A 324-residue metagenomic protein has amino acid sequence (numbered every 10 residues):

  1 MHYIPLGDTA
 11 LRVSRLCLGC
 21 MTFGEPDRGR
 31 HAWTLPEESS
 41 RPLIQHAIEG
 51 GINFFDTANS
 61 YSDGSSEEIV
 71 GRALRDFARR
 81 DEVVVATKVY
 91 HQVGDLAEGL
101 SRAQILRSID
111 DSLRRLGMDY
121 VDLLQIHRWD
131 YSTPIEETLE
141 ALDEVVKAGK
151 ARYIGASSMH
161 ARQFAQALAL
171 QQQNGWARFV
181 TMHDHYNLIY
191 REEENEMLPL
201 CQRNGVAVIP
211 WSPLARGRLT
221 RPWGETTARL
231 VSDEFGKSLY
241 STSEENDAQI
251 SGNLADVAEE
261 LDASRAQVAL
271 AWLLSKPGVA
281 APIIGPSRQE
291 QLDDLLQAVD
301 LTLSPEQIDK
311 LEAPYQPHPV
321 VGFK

Functional and structural regions predicted by a protein language model:
M1-V83: N-terminal binding-site loop/beta-alpha segment at the start of enzyme catalytic domains that lines or forms
S14-R15, R80-V83, T87, D119-L123 (+4 more regions): Short acidic capping loops at alpha-helix termini that bridge into adjacent secondary structure
M21-F23, A58-S60, K88-Q92, I126-W129 (+3 more regions): Active-site beta-loop-alpha junctions enriched in small/polar residues
G24-E38, Q92-A103, S132: Active-site mouth loops of central-metabolism enzymes
W33-A47, L100-L116, F164-A169: Short, acidic/polar
A73-D81, R114-G117, V146, L168-N174: Acidic (Asp/Glu)-rich catalytic clusters
R114-Y131: Active-site groove signature of glycoside hydrolases
T133-A313, F323: Beta/alpha (TIM)-barrel catalytic core signal, keyed to glycine-rich beta->alpha loops juxtaposed to Asp/Glu that bind
